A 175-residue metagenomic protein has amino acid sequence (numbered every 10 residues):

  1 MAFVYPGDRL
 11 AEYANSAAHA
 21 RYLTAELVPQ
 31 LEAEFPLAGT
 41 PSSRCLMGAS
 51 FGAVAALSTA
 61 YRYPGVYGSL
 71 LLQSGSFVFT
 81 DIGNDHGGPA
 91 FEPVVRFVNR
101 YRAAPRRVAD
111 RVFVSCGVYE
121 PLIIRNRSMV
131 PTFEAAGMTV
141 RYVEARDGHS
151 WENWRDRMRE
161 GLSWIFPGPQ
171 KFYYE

Functional and structural regions predicted by a protein language model:
M1-E175: Non-catalytic cap/lid and distal C-terminal segments of serine-dependent acyl enzymes
